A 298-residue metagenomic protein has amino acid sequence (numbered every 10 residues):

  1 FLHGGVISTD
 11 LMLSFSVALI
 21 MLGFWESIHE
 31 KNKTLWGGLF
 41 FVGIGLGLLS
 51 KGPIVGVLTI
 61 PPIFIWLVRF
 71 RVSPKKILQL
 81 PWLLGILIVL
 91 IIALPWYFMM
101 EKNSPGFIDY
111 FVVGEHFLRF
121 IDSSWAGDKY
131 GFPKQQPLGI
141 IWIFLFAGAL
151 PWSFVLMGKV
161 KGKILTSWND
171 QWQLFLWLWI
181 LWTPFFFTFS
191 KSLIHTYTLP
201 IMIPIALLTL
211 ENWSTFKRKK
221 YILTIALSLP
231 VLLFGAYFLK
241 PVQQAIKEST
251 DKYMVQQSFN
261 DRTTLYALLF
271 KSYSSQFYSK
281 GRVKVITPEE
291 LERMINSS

Functional and structural regions predicted by a protein language model:
L2-L13: Short acidic/glycine- and proline-prone juxtamembrane loop motifs at membrane-interface regions of multi-pass membrane
L13-M21, L58-P62, S153, T198-A206: Hydrophobic core segments of transmembrane alpha-helices in multi-pass, intramembrane catalytic enzymes
I20-W36, W213: Membrane-interface transmembrane helices that cradle and orient dolichyl/undecaprenyl
S27, G43-L46, S50, V55-W172 (+1 more regions): Transmembrane-lumen/periplasm boundary regions of multi-pass, lipid-linked membrane glycan transferases
K31-G37, Q171-W172, R218-Y221: Membrane-helix interface segments
A149, S192-K217: Hydrophobic/aromatic-rich transmembrane helices and adjacent perimembrane loops
S214-F238: Signature aromatic-anchored transmembrane alpha helix within multi-pass, membrane-resident enzymes that catalyze glycan
F234-S298: Short periplasmic/luminal acceptor-recognition loop of GT-C membrane glycosyltransferases, typified by
